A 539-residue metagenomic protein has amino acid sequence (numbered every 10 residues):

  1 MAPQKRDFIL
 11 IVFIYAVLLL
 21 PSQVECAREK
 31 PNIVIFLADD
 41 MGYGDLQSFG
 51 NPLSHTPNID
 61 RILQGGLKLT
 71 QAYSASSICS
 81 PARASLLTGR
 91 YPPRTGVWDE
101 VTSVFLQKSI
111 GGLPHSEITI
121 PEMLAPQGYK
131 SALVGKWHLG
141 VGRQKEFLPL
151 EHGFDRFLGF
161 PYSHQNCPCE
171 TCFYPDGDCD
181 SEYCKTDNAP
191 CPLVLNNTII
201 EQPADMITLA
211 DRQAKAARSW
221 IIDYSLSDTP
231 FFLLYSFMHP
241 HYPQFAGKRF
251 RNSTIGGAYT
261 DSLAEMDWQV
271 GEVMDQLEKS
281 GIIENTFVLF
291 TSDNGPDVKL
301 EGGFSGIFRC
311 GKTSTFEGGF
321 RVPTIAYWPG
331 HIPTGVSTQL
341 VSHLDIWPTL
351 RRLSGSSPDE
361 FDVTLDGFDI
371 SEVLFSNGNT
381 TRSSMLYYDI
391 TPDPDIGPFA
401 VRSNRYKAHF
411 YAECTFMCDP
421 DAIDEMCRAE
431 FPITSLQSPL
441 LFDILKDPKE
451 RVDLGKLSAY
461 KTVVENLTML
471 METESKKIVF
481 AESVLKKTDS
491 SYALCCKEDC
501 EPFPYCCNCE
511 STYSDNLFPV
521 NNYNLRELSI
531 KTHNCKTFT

Functional and structural regions predicted by a protein language model:
A2-P439, P448-M469, T473-K476, F480-S483 (+1 more regions): Formylglycine-dependent sulfatase
K487-T488: Short, glycine/small-hydrophobic-rich surface segments
